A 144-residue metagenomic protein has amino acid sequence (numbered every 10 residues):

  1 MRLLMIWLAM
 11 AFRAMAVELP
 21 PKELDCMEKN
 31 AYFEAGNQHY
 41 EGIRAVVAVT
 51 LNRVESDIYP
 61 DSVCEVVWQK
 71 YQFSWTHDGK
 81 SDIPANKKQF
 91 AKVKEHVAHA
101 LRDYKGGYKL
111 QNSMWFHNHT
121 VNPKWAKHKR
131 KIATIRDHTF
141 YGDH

Functional and structural regions predicted by a protein language model:
M1-A9, R13: Sec-dependent signal peptide recognition, specifically the positively charged N-region followed immediately by
V17-H144: Bacterial extracytoplasmic/cell-wall-associated proteins, especially those involved in peptidoglycan
